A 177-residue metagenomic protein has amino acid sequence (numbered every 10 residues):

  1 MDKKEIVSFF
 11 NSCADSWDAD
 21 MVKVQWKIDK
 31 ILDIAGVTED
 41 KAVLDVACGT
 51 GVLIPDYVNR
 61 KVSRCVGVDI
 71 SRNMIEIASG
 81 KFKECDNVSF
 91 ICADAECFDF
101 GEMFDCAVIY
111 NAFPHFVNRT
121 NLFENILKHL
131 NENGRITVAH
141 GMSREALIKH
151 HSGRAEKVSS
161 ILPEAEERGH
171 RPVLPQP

Functional and structural regions predicted by a protein language model:
M1-T38, V52, R144-E145, H151-S152: Conserved class I S-adenosyl-L-methionine
A42, N133-R135: Short glycine-centered segments of the SAM/dcSAM-binding site in methyltransferase folds
L44, T50-C97: Class I SAM-dependent methyltransferase SAM/SAH-binding core
V108: A conserved beta-strand element that flanks and buttresses the S-adenosyl-L-methionine
N111-A112: Short catalytic micro-motifs in class I SAM-dependent methyltransferases
T120-E132: A short glycine-rich, Lys/Arg-flanked "PGG" loop and its adjoining helix->strand segment in the class I
T137-P163: Conserved class I S-adenosyl-L-methionine
L162-P177: Short alpha-helix
